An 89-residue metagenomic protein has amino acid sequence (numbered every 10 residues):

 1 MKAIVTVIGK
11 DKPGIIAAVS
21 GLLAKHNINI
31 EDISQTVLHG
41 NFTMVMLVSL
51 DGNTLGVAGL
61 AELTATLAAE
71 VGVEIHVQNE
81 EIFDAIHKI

Functional and structural regions predicted by a protein language model:
M1-I89: A conserved regulatory-domain signal marking ACT and ACT-like small-molecule sensing domains and adjacent regulatory
